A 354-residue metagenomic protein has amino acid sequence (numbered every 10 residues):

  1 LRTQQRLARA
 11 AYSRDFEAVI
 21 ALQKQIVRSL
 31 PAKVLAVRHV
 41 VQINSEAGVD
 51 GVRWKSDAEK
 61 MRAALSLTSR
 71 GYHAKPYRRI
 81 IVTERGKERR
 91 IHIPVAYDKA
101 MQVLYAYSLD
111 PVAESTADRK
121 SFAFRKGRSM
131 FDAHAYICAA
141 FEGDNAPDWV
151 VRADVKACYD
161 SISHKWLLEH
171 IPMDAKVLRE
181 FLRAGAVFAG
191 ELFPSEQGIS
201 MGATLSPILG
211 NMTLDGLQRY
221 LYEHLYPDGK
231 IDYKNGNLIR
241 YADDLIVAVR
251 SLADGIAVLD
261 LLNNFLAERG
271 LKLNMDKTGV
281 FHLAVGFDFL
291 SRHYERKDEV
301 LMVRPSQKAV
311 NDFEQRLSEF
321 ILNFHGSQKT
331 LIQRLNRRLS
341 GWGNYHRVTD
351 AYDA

Functional and structural regions predicted by a protein language model:
L1-M61: Non-catalytic, polymerase-adjacent accessory regions of viral genome-replication enzymes
R6-L7, A63, I137, L178: Generic hydrophobic alpha-helical segments
I43-K55, A74-Q102, S115-S129, V151-R152 (+2 more regions): Short, conserved non-catalytic motifs in the polymerase core
V49, Y107, A153-V155, S251 (+1 more regions): Residues immediately flanking
K55-A74: Amphipathic alpha-helical blocks
R70, R119-K120, D132-F265, R269-G286: Conserved polymerase palm-domain catalytic core
R269-W342: A conserved non-catalytic segment of reverse transcriptases and RNA-directed RNA polymerases corresponding to the late
T349-A354: Short secondary-structure subsegments characteristic of cysteine-rich extracellular domains
